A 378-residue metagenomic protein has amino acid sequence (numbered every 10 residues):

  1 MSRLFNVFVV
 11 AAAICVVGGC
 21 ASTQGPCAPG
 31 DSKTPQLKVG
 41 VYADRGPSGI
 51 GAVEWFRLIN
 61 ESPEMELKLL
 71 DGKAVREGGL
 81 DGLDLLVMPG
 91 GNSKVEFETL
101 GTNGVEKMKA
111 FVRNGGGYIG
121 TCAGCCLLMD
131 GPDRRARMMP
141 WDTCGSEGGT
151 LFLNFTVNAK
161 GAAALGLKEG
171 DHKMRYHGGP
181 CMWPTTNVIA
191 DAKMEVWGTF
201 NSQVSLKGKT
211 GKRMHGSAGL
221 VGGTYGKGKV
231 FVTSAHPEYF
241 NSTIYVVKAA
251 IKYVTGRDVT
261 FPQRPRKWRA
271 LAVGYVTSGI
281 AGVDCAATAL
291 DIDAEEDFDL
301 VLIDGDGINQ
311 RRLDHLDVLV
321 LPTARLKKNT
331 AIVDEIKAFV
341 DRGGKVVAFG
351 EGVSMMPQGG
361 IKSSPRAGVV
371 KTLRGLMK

Functional and structural regions predicted by a protein language model:
M1-F8: Bacterial N-terminal signal peptides that target proteins for export
G18-G19: C-terminal motif of bacterial Sec signal peptides marking the signal peptidase cleavage site
P29-L37, E61, K109, P132-R137 (+5 more regions): Extracellular ligand-binding/catalytic regions of CAZymes and related secreted enzymes and adhesion modules
D44, S48-D133, S278-G359, S364: Helical hinge/lid and interdomain linker segments adjacent to catalytic or ligand-binding clefts that mediate domain
M129-M174: Class I SAM-dependent methyltransferase SAM-binding "motif I" and its flanking Rossmann-like core
T156-K229, S234-N241, K362-K378: Catalytic beta-strand/loop cores that center a nucleophilic Ser/Cys/Thr and support acyl-enzyme chemistry
